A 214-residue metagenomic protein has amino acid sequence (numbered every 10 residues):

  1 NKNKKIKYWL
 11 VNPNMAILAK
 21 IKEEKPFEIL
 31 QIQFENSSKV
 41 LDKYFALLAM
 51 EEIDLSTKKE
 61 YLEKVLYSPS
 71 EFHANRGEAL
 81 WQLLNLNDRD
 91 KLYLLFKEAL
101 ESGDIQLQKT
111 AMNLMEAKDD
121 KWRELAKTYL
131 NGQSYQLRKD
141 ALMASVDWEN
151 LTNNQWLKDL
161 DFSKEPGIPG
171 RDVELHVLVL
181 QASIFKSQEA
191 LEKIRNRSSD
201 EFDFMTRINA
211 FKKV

Functional and structural regions predicted by a protein language model:
N1-T110, E116-D120, E124-K127, N131-R138 (+3 more regions): Non-catalytic accessory/interaction domains
E52-I53, L83-L86, L114-K118, S145-W148 (+2 more regions): Residue-level signature of the C-terminal ends
Y135, M143, K212: Aromatic/pi-system hotspot detector in well-structured domains
N154-L157, V179-K213: Long internal repeat-built scaffold domains in very large eukaryotic proteins
